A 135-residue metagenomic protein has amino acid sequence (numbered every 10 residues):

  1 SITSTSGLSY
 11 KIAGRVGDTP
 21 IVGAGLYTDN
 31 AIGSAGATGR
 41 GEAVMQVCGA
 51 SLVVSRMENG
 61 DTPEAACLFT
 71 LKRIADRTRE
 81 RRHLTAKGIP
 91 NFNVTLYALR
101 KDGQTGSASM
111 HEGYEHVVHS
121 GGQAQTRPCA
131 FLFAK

Functional and structural regions predicted by a protein language model:
S1-K135: N-terminal nucleophile
